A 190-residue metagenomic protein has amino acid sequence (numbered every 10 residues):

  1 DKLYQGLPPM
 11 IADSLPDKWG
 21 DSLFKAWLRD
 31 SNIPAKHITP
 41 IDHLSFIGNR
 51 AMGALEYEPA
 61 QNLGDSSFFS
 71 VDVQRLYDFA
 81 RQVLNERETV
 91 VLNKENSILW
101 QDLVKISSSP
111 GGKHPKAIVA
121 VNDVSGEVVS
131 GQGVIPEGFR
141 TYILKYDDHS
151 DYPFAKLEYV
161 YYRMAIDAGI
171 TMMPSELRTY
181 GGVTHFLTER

Functional and structural regions predicted by a protein language model:
D1-R190: Phosphate/dinucleotide-binding and metal-coordinating scaffold of catalytic cores in nucleotide-dependent enzymes
